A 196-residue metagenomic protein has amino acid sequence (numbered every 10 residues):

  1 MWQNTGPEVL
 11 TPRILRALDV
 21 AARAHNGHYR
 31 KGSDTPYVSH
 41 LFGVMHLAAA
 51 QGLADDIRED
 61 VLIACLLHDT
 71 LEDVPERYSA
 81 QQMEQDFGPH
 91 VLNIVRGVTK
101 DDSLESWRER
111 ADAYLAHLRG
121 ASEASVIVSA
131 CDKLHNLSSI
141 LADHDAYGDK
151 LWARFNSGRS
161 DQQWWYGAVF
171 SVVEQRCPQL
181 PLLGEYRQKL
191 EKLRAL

Functional and structural regions predicted by a protein language model:
M1-L196: Active-site helical microenvironments for divalent-metal-assisted chemistry
